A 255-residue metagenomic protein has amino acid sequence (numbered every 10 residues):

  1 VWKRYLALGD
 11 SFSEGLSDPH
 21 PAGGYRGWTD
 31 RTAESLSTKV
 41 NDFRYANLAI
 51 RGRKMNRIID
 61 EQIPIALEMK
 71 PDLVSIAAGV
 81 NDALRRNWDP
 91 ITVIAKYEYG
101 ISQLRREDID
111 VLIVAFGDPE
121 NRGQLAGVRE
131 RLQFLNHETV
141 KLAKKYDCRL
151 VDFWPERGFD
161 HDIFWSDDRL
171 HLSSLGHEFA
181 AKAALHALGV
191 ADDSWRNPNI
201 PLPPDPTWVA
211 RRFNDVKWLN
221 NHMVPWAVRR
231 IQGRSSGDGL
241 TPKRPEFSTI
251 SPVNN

Functional and structural regions predicted by a protein language model:
V1, K145, D168-H171, L175-N255: Conserved catalytic region of serine esterases and O-acyltransferases that act on ester linkages in lipids
V1-R51, I63-K70: Serine-esterase "nucleophile elbow" of acetyl-processing enzymes
E14-D18, N41, M55-T92, D118-P119 (+1 more regions): Oxyanion-hole/transition-state-stabilizing segment in secreted/luminal serine hydrolases and related acyltransferases
D18-G23, W88-I91, A126-E130, S166-D167: Short glycine-enriched, charge-decorated loop/helix-capping segments at active-site entrances that position
L36-V40, G100-L112, E138-L150, A187: A structural motif corresponding to the C-terminal end of an alpha-helix and its immediate exit/capping segment
A77, N81, Q103-Q133, W154-H161: Active-site segments of SGNH/GDSL-like serine hydrolases that catalyze O-acetyl group transfer/hydrolysis on lipids
P90-E98, R129-N136: Charged helix-capping and loop-helix junction motifs
N121-W154, S174-H177: Substrate-gating cap/lid alpha-helix
